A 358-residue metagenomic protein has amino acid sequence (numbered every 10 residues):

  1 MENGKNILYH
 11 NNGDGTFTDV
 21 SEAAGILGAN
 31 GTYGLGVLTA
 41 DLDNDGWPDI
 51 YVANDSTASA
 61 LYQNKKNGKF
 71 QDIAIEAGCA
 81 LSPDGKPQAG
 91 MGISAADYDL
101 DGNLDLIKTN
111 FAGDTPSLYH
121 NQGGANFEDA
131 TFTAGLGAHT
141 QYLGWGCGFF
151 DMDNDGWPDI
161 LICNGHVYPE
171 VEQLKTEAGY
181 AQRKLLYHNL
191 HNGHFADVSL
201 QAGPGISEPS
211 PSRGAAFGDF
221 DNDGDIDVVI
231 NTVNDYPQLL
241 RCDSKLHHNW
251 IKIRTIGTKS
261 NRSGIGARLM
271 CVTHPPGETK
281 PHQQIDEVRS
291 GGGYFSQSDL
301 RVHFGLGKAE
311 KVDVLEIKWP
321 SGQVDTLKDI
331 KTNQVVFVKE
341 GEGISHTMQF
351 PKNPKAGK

Functional and structural regions predicted by a protein language model:
M1, C163-G179: Short, conserved, GDST-rich strand-edge loop motifs in beta-rich repeat architectures
M1-T39, N44-G46, A53-T57, A74: Solenoidal tandem-repeat scaffolds enriched in leucines and small polar residues
E2, G25-L38, C79-S94, G135-G148 (+5 more regions): Repeat-based blade/solenoid architectures
G4-N12, Q63, Y119-H120, Q182-L190: Beta-propeller blade signature
H10, G34-N44, P48, Q63 (+4 more regions): Beta-propeller blade termini
G15-L27, K69-P83, G124-G137, G193-G205: Blade-edge beta-strand/turn elements of extracellular beta-propeller and related beta-sheet repeat scaffolds
D45-N54, N103-N110, I160-C163, D223 (+2 more regions): Hydrophobic beta-strand segments that make up the repeating blades of beta-propeller and related beta-repeat
Y142, T176-L185, N189-K358: Gly/Ser/Thr/Pro-enriched helix-cap/hinge segments flanking short amphipathic alpha-helices
